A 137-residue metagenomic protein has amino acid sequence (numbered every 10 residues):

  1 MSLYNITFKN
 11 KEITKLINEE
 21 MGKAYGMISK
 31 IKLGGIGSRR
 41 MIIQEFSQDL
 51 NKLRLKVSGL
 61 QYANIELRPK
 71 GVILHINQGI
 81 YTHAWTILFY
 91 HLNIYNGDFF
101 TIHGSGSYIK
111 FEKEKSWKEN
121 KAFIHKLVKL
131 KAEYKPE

Functional and structural regions predicted by a protein language model:
S2-F46, K56, H91-E137: Acidic, Ser/Thr- and proline-rich intrinsically disordered linker/docking segments of eukaryotic scaffolds
Q44-D49, L74: Short Pro/Gly-enriched beta-strand edge/turn motifs at strand-loop
K56-Y95: Phosphoinositide-binding peripheral membrane targeting modules
